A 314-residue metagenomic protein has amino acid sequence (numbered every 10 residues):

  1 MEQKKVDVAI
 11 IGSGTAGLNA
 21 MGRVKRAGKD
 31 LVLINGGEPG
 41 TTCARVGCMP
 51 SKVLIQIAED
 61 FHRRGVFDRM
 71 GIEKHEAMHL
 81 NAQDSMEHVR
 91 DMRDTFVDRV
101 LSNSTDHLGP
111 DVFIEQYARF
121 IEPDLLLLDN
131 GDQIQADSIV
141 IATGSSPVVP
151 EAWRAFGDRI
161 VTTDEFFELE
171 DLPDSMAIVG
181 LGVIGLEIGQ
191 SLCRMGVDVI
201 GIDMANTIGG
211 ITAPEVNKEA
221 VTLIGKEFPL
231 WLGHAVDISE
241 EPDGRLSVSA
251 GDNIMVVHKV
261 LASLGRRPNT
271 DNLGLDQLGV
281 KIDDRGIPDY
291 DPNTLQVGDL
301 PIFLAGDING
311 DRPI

Functional and structural regions predicted by a protein language model:
E2-G14, L172-G182: Beta1/beta-strand and adjacent pyrophosphate-binding region of the FAD-binding site in flavoprotein oxidoreductases
Q3-V6, G22-K29, I34-L172, I200 (+7 more regions): Glycine-rich flavin
V6-L33, G185-R194: N-terminal Rossmann-like FAD-binding beta1-loop-alpha1 element of flavoenzymes
A9-I11, A118, I134-G144, I178-V179 (+2 more regions): Short hydrophobic core segments
G14, Y117-R119, G182, H234-D237: Conserved acidic residues
G17, G40, S146-V148, G185 (+3 more regions): Glycine-rich nucleotide phosphate-binding loop and flanking beta-alpha elements of Rossmann-like dinucleotide-binding
G157-L172, M255-I314: FAD-site-proximal beta/loop scaffold in flavoenzymes
I184-A205, Q296-P301, D307-G310, I314: Active-site substrate-recognition segment that forms the wall of the catalytic cavity or substrate channel
